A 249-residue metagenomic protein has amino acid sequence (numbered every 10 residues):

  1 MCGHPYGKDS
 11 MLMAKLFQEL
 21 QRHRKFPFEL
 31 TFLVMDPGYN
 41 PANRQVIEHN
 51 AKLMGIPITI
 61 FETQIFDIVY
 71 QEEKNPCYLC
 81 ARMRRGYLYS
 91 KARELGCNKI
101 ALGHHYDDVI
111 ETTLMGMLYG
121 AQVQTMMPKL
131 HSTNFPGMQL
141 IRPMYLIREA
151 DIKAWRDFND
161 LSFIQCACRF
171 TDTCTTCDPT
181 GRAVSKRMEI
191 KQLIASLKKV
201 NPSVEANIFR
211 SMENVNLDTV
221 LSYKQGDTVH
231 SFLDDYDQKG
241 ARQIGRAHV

Functional and structural regions predicted by a protein language model:
M1, M35, P76, L140 (+3 more regions): Conserved short-loop catalytic and cofactor-binding motifs
M1-M127, H131, A150-F158, K239-R242 (+1 more regions): ATP-dependent adenylation/nucleotidyltransferase module used to activate substrates
E29, D107-E189, L193: Catalytic subdomain that performs nucleotidyl-dependent activation
Y39, C80, M144, R182 (+1 more regions): Catalytic cores of large soluble enzymes that bind and process phosphate-bearing ligands
C77-A81, A101-L102, T113, M144 (+4 more regions): Long, contiguous hydrophobic alpha-helical segments, chiefly transmembrane helices and signal peptides
R82-L95, K129-F135, E189-S211: Short, basic, helix/turn surface patches
L161-Q243: The feature marks non-catalytic terminal segments
